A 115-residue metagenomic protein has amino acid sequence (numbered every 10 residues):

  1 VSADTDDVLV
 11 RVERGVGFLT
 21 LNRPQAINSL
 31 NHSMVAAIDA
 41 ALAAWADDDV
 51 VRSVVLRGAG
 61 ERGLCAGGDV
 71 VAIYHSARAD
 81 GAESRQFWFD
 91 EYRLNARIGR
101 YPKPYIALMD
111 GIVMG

Functional and structural regions predicted by a protein language model:
V1-R57: Conserved CoA-thioester-binding segment of acyl-CoA-metabolizing enzymes
A41, D90-Y101: Catalytic-core regions built around general acid/base machinery
D48, G67, Y101-P102: Acidic-histidine catalytic/liganding microenvironments
R57-G58, L108: Structural signature of the Rossmann-like NAD(P)-dependent dehydrogenase/reductase core
G58-R93, V113: Glycine- (often His-adjacent) and acidic-residue-rich active-site loop that binds/positions the CoA thioester
I98-G115: Glycine-rich beta-to-alpha active-site loop
